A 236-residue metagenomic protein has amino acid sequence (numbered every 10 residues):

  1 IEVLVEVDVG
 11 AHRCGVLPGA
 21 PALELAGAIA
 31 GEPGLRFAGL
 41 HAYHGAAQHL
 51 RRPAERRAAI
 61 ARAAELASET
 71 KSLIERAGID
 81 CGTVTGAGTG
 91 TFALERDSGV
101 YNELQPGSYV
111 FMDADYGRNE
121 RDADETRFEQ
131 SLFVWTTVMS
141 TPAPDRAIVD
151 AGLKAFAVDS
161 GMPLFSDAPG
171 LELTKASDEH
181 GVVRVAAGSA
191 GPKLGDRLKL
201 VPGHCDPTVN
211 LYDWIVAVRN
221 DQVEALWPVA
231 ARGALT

Functional and structural regions predicted by a protein language model:
I1, P33, A77, G82 (+8 more regions): Structural beta-strand/beta-sheet cores of well-ordered domains, especially the beta-sheet scaffolds that support
E2-L4, D8-D122: Active-site loop/helix belt of alpha/beta enzymes
H12, V138, V223: Glycine-rich, flexible loop/turn motifs
A22, R56, I60-A67, R127 (+4 more regions): Generic structural signal for well-ordered, non-membrane alpha-helical segments in soluble metabolic enzymes
A30-P33, R76-G78, R96-D97, Q130-S131 (+3 more regions): Solvent-exposed alpha-helices and their adjacent loops that cap or buttress functional pockets in soluble metabolic
R56-A58, T91-P169: Active-site loop ensemble at the mouth of alpha/beta enzyme cores that anchors a bound cofactor
T141-T236: C-terminal accessory subdomain/extension
